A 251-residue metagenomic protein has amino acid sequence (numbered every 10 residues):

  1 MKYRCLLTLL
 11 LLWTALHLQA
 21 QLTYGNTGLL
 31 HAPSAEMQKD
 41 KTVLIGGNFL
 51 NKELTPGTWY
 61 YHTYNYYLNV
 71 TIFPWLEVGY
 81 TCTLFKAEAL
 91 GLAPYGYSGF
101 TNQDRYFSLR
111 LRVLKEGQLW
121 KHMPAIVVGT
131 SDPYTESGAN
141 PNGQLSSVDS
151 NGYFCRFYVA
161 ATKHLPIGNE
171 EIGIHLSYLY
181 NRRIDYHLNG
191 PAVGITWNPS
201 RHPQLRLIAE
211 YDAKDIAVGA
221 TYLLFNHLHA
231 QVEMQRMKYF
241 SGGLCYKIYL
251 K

Functional and structural regions predicted by a protein language model:
M1-N26: Cleavable N-terminal export/targeting peptides
Q21-F157, T162-G168, Y180, P199-L205 (+3 more regions): Transmembrane beta-barrel domains of Gram-negative outer membranes and organellar outer membranes
Y106-L111, V193, R236-K251: Outer-membrane beta-barrel "beta-signal"
T130, I174-Y178, I195, E210 (+2 more regions): Histidine-/acidic-rich catalytic cores in large beta-rich domains
N169-R206: A mid-sequence, solvent-exposed acidic-amphipathic segment
H187, N198, E210-D212, T221-L223 (+1 more regions): Low-complexity, polar/charged sequence tracts that form flexible coils or short amphipathic helices and often embed
